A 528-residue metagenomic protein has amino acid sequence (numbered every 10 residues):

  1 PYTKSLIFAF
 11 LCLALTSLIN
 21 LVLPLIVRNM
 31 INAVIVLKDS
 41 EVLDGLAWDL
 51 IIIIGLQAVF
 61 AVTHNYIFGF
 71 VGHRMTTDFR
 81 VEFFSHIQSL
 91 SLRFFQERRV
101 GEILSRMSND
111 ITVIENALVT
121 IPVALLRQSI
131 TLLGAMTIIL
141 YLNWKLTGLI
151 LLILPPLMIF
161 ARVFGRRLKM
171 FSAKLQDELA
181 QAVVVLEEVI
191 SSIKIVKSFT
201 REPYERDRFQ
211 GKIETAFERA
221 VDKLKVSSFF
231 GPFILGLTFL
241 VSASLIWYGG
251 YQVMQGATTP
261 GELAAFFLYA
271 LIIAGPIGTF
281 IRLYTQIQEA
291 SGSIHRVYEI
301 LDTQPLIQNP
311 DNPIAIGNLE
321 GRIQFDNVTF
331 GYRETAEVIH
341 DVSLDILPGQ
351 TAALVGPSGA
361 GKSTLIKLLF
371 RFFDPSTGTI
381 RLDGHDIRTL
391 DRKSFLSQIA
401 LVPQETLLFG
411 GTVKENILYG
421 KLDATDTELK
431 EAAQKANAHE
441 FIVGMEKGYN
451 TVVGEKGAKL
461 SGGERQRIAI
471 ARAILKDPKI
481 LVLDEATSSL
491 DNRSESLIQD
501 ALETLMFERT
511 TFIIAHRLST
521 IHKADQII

Functional and structural regions predicted by a protein language model:
P1, L92-R93, N109-L118, P122 (+9 more regions): An intracellular "coupling" helix at the cytosolic face of ABC transporter transmembrane type-1 domains
L6-F60, I67, L140-K145, A243 (+2 more regions): Transmembrane helix-loop-helix hairpins at lipid-water interfaces of multipass membrane proteins, especially the type-1
I7, L11, I19, L23 (+6 more regions): Hydrophobic alpha-helical transmembrane segments of ABC transporter permease domains
L11-C12, I19-I35, I53-V100, L104-S108 (+11 more regions): Juxtamembrane helix-loop junctions of ABC transporter transmembrane domains
V36-G45, I138-L152, D222, V226-H295 (+1 more regions): Helix-loop-helix
F83, I87, V196, V297 (+1 more regions): Helix-loop junctions and hydrophobic alpha-helical segments within the transmembrane domains of large membrane
I87, F209, V297, F325-N327: Conserved catalytic Walker-motif region of ABC-type ATPase nucleotide-binding domains
N309-P310, I316-I528: ABC-type nucleotide-binding domain
